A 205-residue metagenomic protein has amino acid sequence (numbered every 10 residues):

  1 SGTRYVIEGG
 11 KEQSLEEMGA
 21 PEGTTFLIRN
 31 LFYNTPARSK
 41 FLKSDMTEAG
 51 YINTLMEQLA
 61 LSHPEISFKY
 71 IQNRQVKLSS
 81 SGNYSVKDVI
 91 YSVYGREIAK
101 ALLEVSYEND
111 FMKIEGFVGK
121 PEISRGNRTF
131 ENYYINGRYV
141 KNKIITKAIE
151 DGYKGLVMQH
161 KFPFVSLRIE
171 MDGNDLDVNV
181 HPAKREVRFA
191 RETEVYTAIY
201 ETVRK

Functional and structural regions predicted by a protein language model:
S1-K205: N-terminal phosphate-binding caps/lids of nucleotide- and nucleic-acid-binding domains
